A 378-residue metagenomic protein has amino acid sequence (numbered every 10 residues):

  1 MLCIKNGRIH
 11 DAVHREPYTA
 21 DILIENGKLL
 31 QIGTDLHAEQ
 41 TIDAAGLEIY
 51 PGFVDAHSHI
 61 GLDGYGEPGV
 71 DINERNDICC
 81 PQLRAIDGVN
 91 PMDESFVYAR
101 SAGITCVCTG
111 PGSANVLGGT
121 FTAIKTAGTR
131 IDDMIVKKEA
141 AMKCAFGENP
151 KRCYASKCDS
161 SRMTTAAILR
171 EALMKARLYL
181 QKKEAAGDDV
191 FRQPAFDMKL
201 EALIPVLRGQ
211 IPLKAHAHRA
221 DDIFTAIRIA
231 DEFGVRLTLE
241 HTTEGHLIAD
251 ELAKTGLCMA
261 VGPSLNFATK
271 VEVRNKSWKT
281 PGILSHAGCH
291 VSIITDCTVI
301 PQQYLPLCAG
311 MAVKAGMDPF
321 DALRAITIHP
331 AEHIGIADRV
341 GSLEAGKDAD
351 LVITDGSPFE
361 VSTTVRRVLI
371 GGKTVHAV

Functional and structural regions predicted by a protein language model:
M1-H37, L47-I49: N-terminal metal-binding scaffold of metallo-dependent hydrolase/deaminase domains
L2-I4, L36-I86: Replace "His-x-His-based motif
K5-D11, E332, E344-V378: C-terminal cap of metal-dependent C-N hydrolases
G7, I22, G27, G46 (+10 more regions): Divalent metal-coordination and catalytic microenvironments
Y65-G66, V70-R75, C80, P212 (+3 more regions): His/Asp/Glu-enriched, well-ordered alpha-helical/loop segment that forms or immediately abuts the divalent-metal
G69-L117, A127, D159-A185, D189-F191: Alpha-helical scaffold segments that flank or form the walls of functional sites
A85, L180-S277, S292, E332-I334 (+3 more regions): Active-site core of metal-dependent hydrolases
A123-R228, E232, T298: Metal-coordinating catalytic core of metallo-dependent amide/deamination hydrolases
